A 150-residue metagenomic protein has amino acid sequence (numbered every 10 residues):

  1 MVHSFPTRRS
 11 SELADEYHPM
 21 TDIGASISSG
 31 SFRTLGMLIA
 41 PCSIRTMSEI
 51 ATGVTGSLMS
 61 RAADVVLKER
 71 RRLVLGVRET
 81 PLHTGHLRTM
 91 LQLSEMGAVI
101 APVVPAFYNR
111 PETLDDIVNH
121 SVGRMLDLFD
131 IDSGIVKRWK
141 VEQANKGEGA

Functional and structural regions predicted by a protein language model:
M1-R9: Single conserved hydrophobic/aromatic residue that forms the stacking wall/gate of nucleotide- or nucleobase-binding
R8-L73, T80-A150: A cross-family phosphate/adenosyl-ligand binding-site feature
